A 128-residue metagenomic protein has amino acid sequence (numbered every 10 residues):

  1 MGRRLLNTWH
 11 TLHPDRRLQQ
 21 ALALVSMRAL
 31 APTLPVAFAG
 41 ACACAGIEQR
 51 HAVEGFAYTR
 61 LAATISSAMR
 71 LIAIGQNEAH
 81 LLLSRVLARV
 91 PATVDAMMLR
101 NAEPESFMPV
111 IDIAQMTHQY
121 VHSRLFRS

Functional and structural regions predicted by a protein language model:
M1-A45: Internal, conserved structured core segments that host functional sites
L6, Q19-A23, A39, V53 (+2 more regions): Generic detector of well-ordered alpha-helical segments enriched in charged/polar residues, highlighting helical
W9-Q20, Q49, I72, Q76 (+1 more regions): Long, hydrophobic, amphipathic alpha-helical segments used as structural scaffolds
M27-Q76: A contiguous pocket-lining binding segment that forms or flanks enzyme active sites
Y58-S128: C-terminal auxiliary extensions adjacent to catalytic cores
